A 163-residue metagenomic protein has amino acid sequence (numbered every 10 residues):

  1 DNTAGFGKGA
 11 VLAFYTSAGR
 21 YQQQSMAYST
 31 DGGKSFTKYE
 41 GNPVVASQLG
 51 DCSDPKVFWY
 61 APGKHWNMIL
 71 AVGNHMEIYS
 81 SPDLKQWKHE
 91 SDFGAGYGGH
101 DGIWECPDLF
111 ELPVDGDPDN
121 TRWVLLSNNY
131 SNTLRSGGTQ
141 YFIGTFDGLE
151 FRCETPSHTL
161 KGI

Functional and structural regions predicted by a protein language model:
D1-P55, W59-C106, P113-G162: Beta-rich carbohydrate-recognition and catalytic domains
